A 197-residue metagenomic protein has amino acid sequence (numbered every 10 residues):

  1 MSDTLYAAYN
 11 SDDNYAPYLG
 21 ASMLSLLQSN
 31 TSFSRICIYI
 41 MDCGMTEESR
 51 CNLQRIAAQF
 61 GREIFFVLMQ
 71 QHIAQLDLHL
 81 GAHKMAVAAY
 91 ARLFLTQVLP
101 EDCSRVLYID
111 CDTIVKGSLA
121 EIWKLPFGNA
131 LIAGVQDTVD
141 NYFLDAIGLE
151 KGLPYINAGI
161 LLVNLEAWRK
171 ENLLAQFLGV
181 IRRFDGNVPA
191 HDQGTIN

Functional and structural regions predicted by a protein language model:
M1-L24, Q28: N-proximal low-complexity "stem/linker" segments adjacent to membrane-targeting elements
L5, S34-I38, I64-F65: Residue-level recognition of the N-termini of beta-strands and the immediately preceding loop/turn
I36-G44, G134-V135: Short internal beta-strands
S49-Q97: Active-site-proximal specificity loops/subdomain of glycosyltransferases
Q70-I73, A88-D140, L153-Y155, L162-V163 (+1 more regions): GT-A fold catalytic core of metal-dependent nucleotide-sugar glycosyltransferases, centered on the diacidic
L76-L78, N141-D145: Short, charged, surface-exposed secondary-structure boundary motifs
G81-H83, A146-K151: Short, P/G- and charge-enriched loop/turn segments at secondary-structure junctions
A133-V139, L153-N197: Catalytic core and acceptor-binding pocket of nucleotide-sugar-dependent glycosyltransferases
